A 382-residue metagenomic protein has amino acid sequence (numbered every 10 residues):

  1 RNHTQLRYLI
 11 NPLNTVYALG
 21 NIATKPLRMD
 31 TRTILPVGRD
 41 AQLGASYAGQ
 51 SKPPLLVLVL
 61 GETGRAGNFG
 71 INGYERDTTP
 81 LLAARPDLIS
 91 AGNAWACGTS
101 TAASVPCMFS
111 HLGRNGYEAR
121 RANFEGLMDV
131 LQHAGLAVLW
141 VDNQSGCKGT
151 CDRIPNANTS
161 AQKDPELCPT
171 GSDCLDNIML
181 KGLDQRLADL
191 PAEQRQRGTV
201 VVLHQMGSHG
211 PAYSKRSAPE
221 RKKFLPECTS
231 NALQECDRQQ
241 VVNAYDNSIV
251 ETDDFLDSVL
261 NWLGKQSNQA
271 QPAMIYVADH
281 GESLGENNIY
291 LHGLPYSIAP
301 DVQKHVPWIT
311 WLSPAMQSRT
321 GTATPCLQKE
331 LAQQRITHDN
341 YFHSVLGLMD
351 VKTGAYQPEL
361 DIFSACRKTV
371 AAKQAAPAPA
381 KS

Functional and structural regions predicted by a protein language model:
R1-S382: Catalytic domains that recognize anionic headgroups
